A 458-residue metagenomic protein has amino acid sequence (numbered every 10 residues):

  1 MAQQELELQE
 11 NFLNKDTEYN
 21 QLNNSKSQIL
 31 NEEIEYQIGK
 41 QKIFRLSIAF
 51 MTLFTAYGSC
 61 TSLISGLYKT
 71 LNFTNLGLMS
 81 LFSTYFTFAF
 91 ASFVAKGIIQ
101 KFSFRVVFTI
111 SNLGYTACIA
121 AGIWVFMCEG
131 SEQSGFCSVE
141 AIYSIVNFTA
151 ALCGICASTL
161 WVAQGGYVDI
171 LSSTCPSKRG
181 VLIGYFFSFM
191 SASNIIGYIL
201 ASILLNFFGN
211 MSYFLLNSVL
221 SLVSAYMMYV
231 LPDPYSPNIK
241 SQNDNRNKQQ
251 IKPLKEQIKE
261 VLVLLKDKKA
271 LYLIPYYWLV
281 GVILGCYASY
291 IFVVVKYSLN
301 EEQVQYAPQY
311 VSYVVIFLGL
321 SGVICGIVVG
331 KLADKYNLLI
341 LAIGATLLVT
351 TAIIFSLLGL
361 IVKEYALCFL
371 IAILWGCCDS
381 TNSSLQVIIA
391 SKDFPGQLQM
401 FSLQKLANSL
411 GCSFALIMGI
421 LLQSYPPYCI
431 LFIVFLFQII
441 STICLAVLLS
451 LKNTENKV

Functional and structural regions predicted by a protein language model:
M51, C118, E132-L160, W278 (+1 more regions): Hydrophobic core of transmembrane alpha-helices in multi-pass small-molecule transporters, especially MFS/SLC-type
Y57-S62, K268-V315, S383: Extracytoplasmic gate region of multi-pass secondary transporters
C60-S62, G66, S158-T174, I291 (+1 more regions): Intracellular juxtamembrane helix-capping segments at the cytosolic ends of symmetry-related transmembrane helices
L81-A89, C153, A157, P176-N206 (+4 more regions): Glycine-rich segments within core transmembrane alpha-helices of 12-TM secondary carriers
F88-S92, S289, Y310-D334, A345-A352 (+1 more regions): Transmembrane alpha-helices of Major Facilitator/SLC transporters
F90-F104, L205-N206, V323-L338, L422-S424: Helix-to-loop junctions at the C-terminal end of transmembrane segments in multipass secondary transporters
L113-V139, L347-K363, L416: C-terminal ends and interior cores of transmembrane alpha-helices in multi-pass membrane transporters/permeases
L339-N382: C-terminal transmembrane helical hairpin of 12-TM major facilitator-type secondary transporters
